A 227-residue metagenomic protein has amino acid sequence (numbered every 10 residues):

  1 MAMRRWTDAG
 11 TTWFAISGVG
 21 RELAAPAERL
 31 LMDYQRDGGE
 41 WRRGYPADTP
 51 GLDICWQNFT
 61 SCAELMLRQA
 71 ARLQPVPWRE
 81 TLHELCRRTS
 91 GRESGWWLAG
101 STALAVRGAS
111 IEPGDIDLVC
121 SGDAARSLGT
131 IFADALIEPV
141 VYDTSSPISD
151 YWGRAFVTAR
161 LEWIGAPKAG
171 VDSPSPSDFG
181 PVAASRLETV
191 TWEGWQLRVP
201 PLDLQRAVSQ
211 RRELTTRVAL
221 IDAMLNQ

Functional and structural regions predicted by a protein language model:
M1-W97, D222-Q227: Helical scaffold of the NTase/Pol beta-like nucleotidyltransferase catalytic core
T12, V119-S121, R154, A166: A generic signature of intrinsically disordered, low-complexity regions enriched in glycine/proline and charged/polar
L30, D48-P50, C55-R68, R72-R79 (+2 more regions): Catalytic core of pol beta-like nucleotidyltransferases
E84-I116, C120-S127: Active-site nucleotide-donor binding segment shared across nucleotidyl transfer reactions
G108-I111, V157-R160, L225-Q227: Generic structural signal for short, solvent-exposed loop/turn connectors between secondary structure elements
I111-P113, A133-D134, E213: Short, glycine/charged-enriched secondary-structure capping and boundary segments
G122-P139: Amphipathic alpha-helical segments
